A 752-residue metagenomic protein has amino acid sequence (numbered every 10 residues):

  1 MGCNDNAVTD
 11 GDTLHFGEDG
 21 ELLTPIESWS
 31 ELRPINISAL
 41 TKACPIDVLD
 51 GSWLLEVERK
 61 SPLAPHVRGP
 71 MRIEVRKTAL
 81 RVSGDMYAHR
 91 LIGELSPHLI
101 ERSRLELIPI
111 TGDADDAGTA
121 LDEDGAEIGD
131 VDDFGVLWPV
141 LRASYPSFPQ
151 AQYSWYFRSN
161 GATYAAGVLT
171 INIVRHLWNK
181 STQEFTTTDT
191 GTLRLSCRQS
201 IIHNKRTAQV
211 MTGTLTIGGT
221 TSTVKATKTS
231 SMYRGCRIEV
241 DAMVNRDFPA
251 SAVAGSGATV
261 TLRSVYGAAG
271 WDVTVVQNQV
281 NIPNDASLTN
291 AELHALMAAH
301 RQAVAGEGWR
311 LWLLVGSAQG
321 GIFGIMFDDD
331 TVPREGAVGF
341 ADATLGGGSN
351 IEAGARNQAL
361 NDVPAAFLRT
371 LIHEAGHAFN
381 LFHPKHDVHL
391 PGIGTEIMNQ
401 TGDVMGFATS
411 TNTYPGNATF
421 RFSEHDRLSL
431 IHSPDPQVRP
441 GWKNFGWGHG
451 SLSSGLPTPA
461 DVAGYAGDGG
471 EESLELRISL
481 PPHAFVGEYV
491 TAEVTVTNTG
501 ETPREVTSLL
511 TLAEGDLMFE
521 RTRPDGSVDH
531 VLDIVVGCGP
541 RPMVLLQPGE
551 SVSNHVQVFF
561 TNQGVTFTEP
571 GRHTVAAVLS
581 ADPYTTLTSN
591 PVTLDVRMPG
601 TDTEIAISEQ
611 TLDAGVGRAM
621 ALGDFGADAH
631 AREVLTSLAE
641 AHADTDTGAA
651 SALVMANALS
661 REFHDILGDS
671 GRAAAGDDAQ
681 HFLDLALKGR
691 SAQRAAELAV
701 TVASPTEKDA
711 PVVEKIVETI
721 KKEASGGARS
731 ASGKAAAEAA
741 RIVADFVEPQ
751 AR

Functional and structural regions predicted by a protein language model:
D50-L54, L63-L80, E471-S473, P482-L517: Contiguous beta-strand segments within globular domains
E58-R59, L63, E74-R81, D85-E101 (+5 more regions): Propeptide-to-catalytic entry region of secreted or membrane-anchored zinc metalloproteases
S231-N245, P591-M620: Low-complexity, Pro/Ser/Thr- and charge-rich linker/hinge segments at domain boundaries
A353-P436: The catalytic-center signature of Zn2+-dependent metalloproteases
G455-F485: Low-complexity, acidic Ser/Thr/Pro/Gly-rich terminal tails and inter-domain linkers that flank the onset of structured
T497-N562, P570-T574, L653-M655: Contiguous segments within soluble domain cores/interaction surfaces
N562-T601: Terminal connector regions
P599-T647: Compositionally biased low-complexity segments at domain edges in trafficked proteins and select soluble regulators
